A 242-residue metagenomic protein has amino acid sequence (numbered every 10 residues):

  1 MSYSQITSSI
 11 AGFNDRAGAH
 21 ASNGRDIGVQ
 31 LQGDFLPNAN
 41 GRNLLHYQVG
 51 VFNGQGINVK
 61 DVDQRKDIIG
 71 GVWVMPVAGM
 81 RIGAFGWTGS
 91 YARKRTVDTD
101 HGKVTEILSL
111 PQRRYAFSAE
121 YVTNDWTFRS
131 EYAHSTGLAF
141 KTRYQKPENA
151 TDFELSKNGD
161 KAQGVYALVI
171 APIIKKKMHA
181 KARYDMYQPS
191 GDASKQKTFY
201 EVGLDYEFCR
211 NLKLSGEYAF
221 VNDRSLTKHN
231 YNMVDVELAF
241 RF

Functional and structural regions predicted by a protein language model:
M1-W73, K103, A239: Surface-exposed coil loops of outer-membrane beta-barrel proteins
L31, Y47-V49, V72, I82-A84 (+7 more regions): Membrane-embedded beta-strand positions of outer-membrane beta-barrel proteins
Q32-L36, W73-V77, E120-N124, I170-I174 (+2 more regions): Structural signature of outer-membrane beta-barrel channels/translocons
F35, V51-Q55, G86-A92, T123-D125 (+5 more regions): Transmembrane beta-strands of outer-membrane beta-barrel pores
N38-L45, G79-I82, D125-S130, K175-A180 (+1 more regions): Repeated loop/turn-to-beta-strand initiation elements of outer-membrane beta-barrel proteins
V51-K161: Surface-exposed beta-loop-beta
P147, F153-S156, G164, L168-N211 (+1 more regions): Outer membrane beta-barrel transmembrane domains
N230-F242: Outer-membrane beta-barrel "beta-signal"
